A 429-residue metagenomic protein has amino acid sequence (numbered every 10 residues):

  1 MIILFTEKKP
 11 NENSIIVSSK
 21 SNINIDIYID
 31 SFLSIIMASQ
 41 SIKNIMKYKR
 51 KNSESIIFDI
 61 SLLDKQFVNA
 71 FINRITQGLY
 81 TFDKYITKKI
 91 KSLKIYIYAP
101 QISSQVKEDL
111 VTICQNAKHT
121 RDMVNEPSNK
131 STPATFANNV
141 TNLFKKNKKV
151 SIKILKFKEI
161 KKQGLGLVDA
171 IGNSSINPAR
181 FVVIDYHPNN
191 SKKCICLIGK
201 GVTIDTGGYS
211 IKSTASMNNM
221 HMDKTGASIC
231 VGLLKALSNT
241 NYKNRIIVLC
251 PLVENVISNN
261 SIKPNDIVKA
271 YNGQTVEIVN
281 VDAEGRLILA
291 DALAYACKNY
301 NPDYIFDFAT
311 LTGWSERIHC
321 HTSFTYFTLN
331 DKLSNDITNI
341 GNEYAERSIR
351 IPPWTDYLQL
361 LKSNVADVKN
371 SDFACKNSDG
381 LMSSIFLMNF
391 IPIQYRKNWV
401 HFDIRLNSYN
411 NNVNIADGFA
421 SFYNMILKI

Functional and structural regions predicted by a protein language model:
M1-G201: Short amphipathic alpha-helical segment within the helicase RecA-like ATPase core that mediates nucleic-acid
K8-P10, A134-I429: A generic structural signal for tightly packed, nonpolar segments enriched in small/aliphatic residues
